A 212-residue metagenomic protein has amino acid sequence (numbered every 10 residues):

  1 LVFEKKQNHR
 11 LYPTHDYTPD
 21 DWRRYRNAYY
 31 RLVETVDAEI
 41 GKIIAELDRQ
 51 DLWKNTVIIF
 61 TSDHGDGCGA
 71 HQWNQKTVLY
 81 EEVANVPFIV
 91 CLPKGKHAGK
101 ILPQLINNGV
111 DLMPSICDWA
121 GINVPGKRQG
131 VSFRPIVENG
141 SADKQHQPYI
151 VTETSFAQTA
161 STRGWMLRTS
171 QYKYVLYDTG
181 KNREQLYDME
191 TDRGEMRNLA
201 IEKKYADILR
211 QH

Functional and structural regions predicted by a protein language model:
L1-I106, W119-K127, L176-R183, R193-M196 (+1 more regions): Active-site-proximal cap/lid insertion segments
H64-A70, K96-A98, V110-M113, D118-Q185 (+2 more regions): C-terminal cap/loop subdomain of S1 sulfatases and analogous C-terminal strand-loop tails that border
V137, A200-K203: A general structural motif at alpha-helix termini
